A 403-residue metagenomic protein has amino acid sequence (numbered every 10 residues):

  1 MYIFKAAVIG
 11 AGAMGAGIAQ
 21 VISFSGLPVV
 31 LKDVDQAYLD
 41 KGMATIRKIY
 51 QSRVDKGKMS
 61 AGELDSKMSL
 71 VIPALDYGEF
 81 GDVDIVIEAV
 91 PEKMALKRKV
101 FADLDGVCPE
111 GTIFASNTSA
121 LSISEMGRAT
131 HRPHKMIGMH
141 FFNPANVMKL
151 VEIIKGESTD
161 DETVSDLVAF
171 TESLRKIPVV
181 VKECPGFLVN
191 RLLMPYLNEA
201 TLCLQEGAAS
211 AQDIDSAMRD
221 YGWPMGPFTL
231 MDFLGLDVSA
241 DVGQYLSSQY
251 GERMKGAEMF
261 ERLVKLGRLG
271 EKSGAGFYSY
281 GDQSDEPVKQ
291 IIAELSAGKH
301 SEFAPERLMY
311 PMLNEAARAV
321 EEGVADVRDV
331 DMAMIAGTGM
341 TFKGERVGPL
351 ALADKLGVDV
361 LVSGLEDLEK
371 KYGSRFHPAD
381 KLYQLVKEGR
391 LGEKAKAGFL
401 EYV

Functional and structural regions predicted by a protein language model:
M1-V403: N-terminal glycine-rich phosphate-binding loop for ADP-containing cofactors
